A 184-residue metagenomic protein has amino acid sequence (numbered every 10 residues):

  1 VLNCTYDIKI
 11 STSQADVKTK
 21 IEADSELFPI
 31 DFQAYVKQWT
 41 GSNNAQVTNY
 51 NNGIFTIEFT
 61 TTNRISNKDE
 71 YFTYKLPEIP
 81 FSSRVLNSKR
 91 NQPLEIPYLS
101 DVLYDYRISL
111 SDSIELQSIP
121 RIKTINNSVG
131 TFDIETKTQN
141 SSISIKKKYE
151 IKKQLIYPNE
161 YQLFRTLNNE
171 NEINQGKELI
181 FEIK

Functional and structural regions predicted by a protein language model:
V1-K184: A sensor for short, sequence-defined functional sites
